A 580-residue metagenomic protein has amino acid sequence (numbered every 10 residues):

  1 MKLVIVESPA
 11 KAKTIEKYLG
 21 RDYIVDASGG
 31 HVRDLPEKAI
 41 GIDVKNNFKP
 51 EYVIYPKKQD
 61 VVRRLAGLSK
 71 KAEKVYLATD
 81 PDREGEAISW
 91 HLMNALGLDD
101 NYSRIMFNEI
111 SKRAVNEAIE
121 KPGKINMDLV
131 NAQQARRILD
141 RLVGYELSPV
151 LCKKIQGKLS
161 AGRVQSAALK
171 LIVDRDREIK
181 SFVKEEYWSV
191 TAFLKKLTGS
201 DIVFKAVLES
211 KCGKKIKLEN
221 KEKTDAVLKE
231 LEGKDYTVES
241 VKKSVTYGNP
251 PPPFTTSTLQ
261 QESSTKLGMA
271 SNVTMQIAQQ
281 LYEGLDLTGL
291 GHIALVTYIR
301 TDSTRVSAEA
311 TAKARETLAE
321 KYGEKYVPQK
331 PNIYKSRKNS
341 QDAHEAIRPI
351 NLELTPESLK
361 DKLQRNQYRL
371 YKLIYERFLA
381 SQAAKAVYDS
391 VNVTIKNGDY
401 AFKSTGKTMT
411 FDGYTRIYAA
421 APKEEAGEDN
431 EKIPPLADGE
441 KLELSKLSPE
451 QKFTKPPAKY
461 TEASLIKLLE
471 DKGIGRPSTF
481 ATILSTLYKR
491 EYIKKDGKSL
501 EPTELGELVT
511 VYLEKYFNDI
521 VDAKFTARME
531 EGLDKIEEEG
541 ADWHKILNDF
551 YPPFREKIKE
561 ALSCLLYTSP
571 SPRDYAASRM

Functional and structural regions predicted by a protein language model:
M1-R137, E146: Intrinsically disordered, low-complexity regulatory segments
K2, T14, Y23, S148 (+5 more regions): Basic, low-complexity terminal or inter-domain segments flanking catalytic cores
A114-Y187: C-terminal or mid-to-C-terminal helical accessory/interaction module adjacent to the motor/catalytic core
R136-Y145, N249-T256, Q276-L290, Y334-L352 (+1 more regions): Core structural elements
K154, R175-E219, K266: C-terminal helical "lid" subdomain and adjoining coupling/linker elements of P-loop NTPases
K217-P252: Metal- or metallocofactor-binding catalytic centers and their adjacent structured scaffolds across diverse enzyme
Q260-A270, K467-R476: Short helix-coil junctions and helix-kink-helix linkers
P572-D574, S578-M580: Positively charged, low-complexity/disordered segments
